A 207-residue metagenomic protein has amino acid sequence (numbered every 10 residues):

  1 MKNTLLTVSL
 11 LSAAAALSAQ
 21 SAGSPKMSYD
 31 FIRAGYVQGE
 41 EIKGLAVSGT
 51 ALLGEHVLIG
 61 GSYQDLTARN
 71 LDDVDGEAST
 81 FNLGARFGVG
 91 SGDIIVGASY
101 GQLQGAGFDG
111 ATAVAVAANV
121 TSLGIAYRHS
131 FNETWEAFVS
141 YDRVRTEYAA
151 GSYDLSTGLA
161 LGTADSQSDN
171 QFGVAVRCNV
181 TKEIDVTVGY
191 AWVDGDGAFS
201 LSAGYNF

Functional and structural regions predicted by a protein language model:
M1-S28: Cleavable N-terminal export/targeting peptides
A19-R69: Short glycine/proline- and aromatic-enriched beta-strand/turn motifs that initiate or cap beta-hairpins
I32-A34, G49, I59-G61, L83 (+5 more regions): Membrane-embedded beta-strand positions of outer-membrane beta-barrel proteins
Y36-E40, E55, Y63-R69, F87-S91 (+5 more regions): Transmembrane beta-strands of outer-membrane beta-barrel pores
E41-L45, D75-F81, Q102-Q104, A117-T121 (+2 more regions): Residues that define the transmembrane beta-barrel architecture of outer-membrane proteins
S48-T50, G84-G88, A126-R128, A175-R177 (+1 more regions): Transmembrane beta-barrel domains of outer membrane proteins
E55-G61, G90-V96, G105, E133-A137 (+1 more regions): Repeated loop/turn-to-beta-strand initiation elements of outer-membrane beta-barrel proteins
F172-C178, E183, D196-F207: Outer-membrane beta-barrel "beta-signal"
